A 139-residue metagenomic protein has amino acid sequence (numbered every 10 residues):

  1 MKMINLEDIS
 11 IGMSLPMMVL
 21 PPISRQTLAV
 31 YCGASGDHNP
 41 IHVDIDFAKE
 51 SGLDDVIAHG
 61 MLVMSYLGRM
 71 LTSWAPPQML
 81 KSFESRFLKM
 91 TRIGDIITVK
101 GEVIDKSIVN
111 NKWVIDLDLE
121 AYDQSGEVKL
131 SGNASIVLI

Functional and structural regions predicted by a protein language model:
M1-L15, M90-I139: HotDog/MaoC-like acyl-thioester-processing domains
M1-V56: Catalytic strand-loop segment that frames the active site of acyl-thioester-processing enzymes
E7-I9, T27, A34-S35, L71-P77 (+2 more regions): Intrinsically disordered, low-complexity segments enriched in polar/charged residues with Gly/Pro, especially when
V43, H59, Y66-T72, L117-D123 (+2 more regions): A broadly tuned preference for mixed-charge, low-complexity surface segments
K49-A58, L62-V103: Hydrophobic beta-strand-centered segment that forms part of the acyl-chain substrate-binding groove
